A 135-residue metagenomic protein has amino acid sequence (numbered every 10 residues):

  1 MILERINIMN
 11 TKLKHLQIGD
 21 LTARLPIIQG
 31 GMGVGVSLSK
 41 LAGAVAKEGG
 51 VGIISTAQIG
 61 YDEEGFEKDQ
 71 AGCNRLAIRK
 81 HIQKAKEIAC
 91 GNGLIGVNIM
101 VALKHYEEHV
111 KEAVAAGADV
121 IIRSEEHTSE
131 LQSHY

Functional and structural regions predicted by a protein language model:
E4-N7, E130: Intrinsically disordered, low-complexity polyampholyte segments enriched for Lys and acidic residues
I6-D119: N-terminal capping/small domains of soluble enzymes
E126-Y135: Single conserved hydrophobic/aromatic residue that forms the stacking wall/gate of nucleotide- or nucleobase-binding
